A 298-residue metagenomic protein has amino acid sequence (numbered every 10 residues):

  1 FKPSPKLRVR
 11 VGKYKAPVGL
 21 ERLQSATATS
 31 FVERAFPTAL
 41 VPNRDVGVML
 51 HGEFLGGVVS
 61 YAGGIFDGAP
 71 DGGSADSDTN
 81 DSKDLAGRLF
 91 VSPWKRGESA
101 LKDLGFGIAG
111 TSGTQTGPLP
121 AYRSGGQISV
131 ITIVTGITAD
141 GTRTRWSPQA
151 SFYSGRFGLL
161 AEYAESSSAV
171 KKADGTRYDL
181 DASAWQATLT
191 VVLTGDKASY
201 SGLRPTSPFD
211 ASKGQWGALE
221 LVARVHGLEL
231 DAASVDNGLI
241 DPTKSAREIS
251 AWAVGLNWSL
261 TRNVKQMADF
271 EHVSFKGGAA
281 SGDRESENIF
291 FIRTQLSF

Functional and structural regions predicted by a protein language model:
F1-T116, D181-G214, A218-V235: Outer membrane beta-barrel
A100-K102, G110, G117-F298: Outer-membrane beta-barrel pore domains
